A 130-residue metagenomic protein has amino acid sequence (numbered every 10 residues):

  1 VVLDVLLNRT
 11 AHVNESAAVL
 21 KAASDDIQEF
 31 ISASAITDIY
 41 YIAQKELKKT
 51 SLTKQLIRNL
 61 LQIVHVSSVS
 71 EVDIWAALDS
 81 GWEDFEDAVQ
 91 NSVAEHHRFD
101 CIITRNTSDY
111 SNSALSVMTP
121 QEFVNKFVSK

Functional and structural regions predicted by a protein language model:
V1-I31, K45-L52, N112, Q121-K130: Short, well-structured N-terminal submotif of metal-dependent ribonuclease cores
L3, T37-I39, D109-S111: Short, active-site-adjacent cap segments at secondary-structure transitions
T10-V13, A17, S34-I74: Active-site-proximal, substrate-binding regions of enzyme catalytic domains and RNA-binding/basic surfaces
D25-D26, I63, S80, S113: Structured helix-beta-strand junction loops
F30, S67, M118: General small-molecule cofactor/ligand-binding pocket signal
S32-A33, T104: Short beta-strand segments at enzyme active-site cores
I63, E95-K130: Acidic, PIN/NYN-like endoribonuclease modules and their adjacent C-terminal/linker elements
H65-T107: Active-site neighborhoods of divalent-metal-dependent phosphate/nucleic-acid chemistry enzymes
